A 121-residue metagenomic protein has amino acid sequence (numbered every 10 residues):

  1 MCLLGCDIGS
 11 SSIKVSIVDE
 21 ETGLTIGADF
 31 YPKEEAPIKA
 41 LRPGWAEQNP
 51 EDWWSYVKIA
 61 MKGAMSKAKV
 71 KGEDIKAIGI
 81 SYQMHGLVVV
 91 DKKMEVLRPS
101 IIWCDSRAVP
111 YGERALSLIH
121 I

Functional and structural regions predicted by a protein language model:
M1-R98, P110: N-terminal glycine/serine-rich phosphate-binding loop of ATP-dependent small-molecule kinases, especially carbohydrate
I101: Surface "functional belts" at beta-alpha junctions
D105: Carbohydrate-associated surface elements
V109-S117: Hinge/lid segment of periplasmic solute-binding proteins
I119-I121: Conserved small/polar residues in nucleotide/adenosyl-binding loops
